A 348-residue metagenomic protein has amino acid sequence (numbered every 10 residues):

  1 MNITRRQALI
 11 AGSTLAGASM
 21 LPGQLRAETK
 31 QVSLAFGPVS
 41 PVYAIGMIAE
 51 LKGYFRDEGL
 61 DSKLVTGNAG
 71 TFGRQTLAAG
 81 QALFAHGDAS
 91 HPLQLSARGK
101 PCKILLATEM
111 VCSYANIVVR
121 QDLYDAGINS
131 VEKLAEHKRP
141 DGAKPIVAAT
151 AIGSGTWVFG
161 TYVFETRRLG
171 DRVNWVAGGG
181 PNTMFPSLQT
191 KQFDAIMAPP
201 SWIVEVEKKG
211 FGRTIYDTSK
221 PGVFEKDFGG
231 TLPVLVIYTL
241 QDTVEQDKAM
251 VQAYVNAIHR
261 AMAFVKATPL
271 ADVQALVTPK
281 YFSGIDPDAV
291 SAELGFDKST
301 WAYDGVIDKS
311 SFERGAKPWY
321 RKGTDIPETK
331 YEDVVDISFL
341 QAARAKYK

Functional and structural regions predicted by a protein language model:
M1-L15: N-terminal secretory signal peptides and thylakoid transit peptides that target proteins across membranes
G23-A27: Sec/Tat signal peptide C-region and signal peptidase I cleavage site
E28-G178, D194-P200: Short, glycine-/small- and polar/acidic-enriched structural segments that line small-molecule recognition paths
A44, V111-I117, Q121-L123, G212-R213 (+3 more regions): Small-molecule pocket liners
L123-N129, K220-G230, K298-D308: Short, solvent-exposed loop/beta-turn-alpha elements that line the ligand-binding surface or hinge of extracytoplasmic
T183-P186, T190-P279: Pocket-lining segment of extracytoplasmic ligand-binding domains
V244-D325: Secondary-structure end/capping motifs
E313-K348: Conserved C-terminal helix/tail region of periplasmic/extracytoplasmic solute-binding proteins
